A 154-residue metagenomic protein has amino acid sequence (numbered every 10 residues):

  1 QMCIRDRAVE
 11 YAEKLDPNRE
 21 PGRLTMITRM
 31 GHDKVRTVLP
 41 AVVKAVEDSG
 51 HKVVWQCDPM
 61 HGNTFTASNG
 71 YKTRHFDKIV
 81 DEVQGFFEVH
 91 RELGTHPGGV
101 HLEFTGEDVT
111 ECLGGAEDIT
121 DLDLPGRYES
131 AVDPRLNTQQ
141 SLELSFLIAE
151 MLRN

Functional and structural regions predicted by a protein language model:
M2-I4: Short, small-residue-biased leader/transition segments that mark boundaries at the very start of proteins
A8-P17, R23-C112, A116: Non-transmembrane, aqueous-exposed alpha-helical and coiled segments at domain scale
R91-N154: Flexible, D/E/H-enriched segments
